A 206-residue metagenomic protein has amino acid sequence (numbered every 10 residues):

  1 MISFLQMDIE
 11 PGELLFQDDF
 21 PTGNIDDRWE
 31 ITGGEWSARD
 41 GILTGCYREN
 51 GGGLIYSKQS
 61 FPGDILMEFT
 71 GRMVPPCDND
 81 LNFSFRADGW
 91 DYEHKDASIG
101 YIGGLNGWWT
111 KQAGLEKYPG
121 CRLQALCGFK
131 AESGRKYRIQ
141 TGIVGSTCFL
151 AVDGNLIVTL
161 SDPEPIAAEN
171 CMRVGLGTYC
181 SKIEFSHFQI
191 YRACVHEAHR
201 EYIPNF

Functional and structural regions predicted by a protein language model:
M1-I31, E197-F206: Extracellular carbohydrate-recognition regions
L5-Q6, G53-Q59, A125-A131, V174-G175: Beta-strand-rich interaction surfaces with strong enrichment in secreted/lumenal proteins
F20, M67-F69, G134-V152: Short tryptophan-centered beta-strand motifs in secreted/extracellular beta-sheet-rich domains of glycan-recognition
F20, S186-A193: Extracellular beta-strand elements of beta-rich domains used for carbohydrate recognition/degradation or cell-matrix
G34-G53: Short carbohydrate-recognition loop motifs
Y47-L115: Secretory/extracellular carbohydrate-interaction modules and structurally similar beta-sandwich "look-alikes"
E116-R138: Short, aromatic/His-centered strand-loop micro-motif at the edge of beta-sheets
L160-S186: Flexible glycan-contacting loops in extracellular carbohydrate-active proteins
